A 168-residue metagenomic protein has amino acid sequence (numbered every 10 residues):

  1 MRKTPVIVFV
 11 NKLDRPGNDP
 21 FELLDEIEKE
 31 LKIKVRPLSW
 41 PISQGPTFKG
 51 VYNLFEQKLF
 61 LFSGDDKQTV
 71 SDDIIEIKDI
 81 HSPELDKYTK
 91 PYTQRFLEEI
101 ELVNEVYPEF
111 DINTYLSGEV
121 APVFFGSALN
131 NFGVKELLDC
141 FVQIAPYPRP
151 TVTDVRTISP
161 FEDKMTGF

Functional and structural regions predicted by a protein language model:
M1-F168: Structural and coupling elements of P-loop NTPases
